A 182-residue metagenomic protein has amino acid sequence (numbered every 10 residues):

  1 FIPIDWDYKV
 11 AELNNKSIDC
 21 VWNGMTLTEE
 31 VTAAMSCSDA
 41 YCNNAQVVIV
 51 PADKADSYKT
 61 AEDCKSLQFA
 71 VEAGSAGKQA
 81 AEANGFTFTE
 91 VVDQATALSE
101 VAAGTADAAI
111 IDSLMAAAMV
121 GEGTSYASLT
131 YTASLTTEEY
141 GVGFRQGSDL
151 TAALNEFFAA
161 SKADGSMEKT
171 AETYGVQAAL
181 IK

Functional and structural regions predicted by a protein language model:
F1-A11, D56, A73-S75, T89-A103 (+1 more regions): Short helix-initiation/N-cap motifs at beta->coil->alpha
F1-D63, S128: Acidic, polar ligand-binding/catalytic clefts
P3-D7, K16, C20-T28, P51 (+4 more regions): Beta->alpha turn/N-cap motifs
G24-A34, D107-T136: A ligand-binding cleft/hinge motif common to bilobed small-molecule-binding domains
C42-V50, A117-A159, Q177-K182: Periplasmic-binding protein-like
A52-T60, T89, G147-A153: Short helix-loop capping/hinge motifs at secondary-structure junctions, enriched in acidic/polar residues
T60-G74: Short loop->beta-strand "edge-of-pocket" segments that line small-molecule binding or catalytic clefts across diverse
A76-V91, S128-T130, A153, F158-K182: Ligand-binding clefts/hinges and TM-proximal coupling segments of bilobed small-molecule sensing domains
